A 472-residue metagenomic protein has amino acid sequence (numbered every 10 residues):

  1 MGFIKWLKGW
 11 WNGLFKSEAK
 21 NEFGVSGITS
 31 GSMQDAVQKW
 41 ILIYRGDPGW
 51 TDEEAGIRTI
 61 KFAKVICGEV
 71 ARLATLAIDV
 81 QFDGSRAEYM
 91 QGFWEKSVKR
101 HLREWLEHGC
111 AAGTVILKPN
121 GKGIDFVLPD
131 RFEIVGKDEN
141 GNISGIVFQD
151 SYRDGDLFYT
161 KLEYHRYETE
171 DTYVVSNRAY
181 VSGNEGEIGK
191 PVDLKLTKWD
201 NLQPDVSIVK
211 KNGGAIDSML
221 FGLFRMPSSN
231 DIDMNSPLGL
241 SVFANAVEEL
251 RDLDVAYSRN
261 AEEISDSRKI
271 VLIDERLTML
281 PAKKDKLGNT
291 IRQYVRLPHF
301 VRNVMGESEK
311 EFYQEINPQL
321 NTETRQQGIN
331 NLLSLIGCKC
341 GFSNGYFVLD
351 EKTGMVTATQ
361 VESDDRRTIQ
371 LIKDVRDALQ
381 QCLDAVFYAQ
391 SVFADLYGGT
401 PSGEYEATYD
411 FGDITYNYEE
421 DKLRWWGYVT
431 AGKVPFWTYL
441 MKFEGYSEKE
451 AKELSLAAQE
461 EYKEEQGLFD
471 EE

Functional and structural regions predicted by a protein language model:
M1-R153, D470-E472: Extended, helix-rich architectural segments
E22, I124, E275-R296, T353-M355 (+2 more regions): Charge-rich, acidic-biased intrinsically disordered regions
I66-A77, F93, S97, L250 (+8 more regions): Generic structural signal for hydrophobic core residues of well-folded globular domains
A74-I78, K310-I316, S363-R366, E461: Short glycine/proline-rich turn/loop motifs
V98-G113, L117, N260-K269, N321-Y418 (+1 more regions): C-terminal amphipathic alpha-helical
I116-L240: Extended, regular secondary-structure scaffolds
L202-S363, G412-I414: Extended, charged amphipathic alpha-helical segments
W425-E472: Activation/maturation switch segments at domain boundaries
